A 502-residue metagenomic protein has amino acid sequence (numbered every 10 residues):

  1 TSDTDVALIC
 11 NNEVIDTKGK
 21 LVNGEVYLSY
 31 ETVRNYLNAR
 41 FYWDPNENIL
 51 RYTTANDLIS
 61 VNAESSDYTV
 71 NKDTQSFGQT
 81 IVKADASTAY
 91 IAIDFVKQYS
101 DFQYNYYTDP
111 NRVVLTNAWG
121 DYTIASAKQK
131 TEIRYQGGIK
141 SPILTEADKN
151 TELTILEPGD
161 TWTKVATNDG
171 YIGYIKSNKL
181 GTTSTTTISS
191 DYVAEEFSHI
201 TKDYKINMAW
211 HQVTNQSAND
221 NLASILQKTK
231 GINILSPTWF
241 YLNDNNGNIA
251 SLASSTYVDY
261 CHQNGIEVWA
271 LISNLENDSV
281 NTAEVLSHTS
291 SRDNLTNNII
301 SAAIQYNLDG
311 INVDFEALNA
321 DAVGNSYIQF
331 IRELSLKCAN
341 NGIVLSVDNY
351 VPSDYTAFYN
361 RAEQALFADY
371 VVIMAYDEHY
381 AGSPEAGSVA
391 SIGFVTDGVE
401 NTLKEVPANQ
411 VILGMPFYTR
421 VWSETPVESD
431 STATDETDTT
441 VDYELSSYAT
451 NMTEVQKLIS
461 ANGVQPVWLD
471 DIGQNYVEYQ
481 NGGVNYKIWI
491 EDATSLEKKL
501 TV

Functional and structural regions predicted by a protein language model:
T1-G159, S189-F197, T201: Primary recognition of N-terminal secretory signal peptides and signal-anchoring hydrophobic helices
Y30-R34, I93, K97, N219-L222 (+11 more regions): Extracytoplasmic/secreted envelope proteins and their assembly/folding machinery, especially bacterial periplasmic
Y52, N150, T163-T167, I175: SH3/SH3-like beta-barrel fold
K130-E132, Y171, K176-A223: Boundary/entry segment of secreted carbohydrate-active catalytic domains
S198-I206, I266-V285, N462-N485: N-terminal small/glycine-rich loop or linker at the start of catalytic domains across soluble metabolic enzymes
D203-Q212, T229, Y241-S391: Chitinase-like catalytic core of GlcNAc-active glycosidases
G247-I266, S383-I412, P416, S423-T425 (+1 more regions): Glycoside hydrolase catalytic-domain groove-lining segments
T419-K499: Glycan-binding loop/region signatures in secreted carbohydrate-active enzymes
